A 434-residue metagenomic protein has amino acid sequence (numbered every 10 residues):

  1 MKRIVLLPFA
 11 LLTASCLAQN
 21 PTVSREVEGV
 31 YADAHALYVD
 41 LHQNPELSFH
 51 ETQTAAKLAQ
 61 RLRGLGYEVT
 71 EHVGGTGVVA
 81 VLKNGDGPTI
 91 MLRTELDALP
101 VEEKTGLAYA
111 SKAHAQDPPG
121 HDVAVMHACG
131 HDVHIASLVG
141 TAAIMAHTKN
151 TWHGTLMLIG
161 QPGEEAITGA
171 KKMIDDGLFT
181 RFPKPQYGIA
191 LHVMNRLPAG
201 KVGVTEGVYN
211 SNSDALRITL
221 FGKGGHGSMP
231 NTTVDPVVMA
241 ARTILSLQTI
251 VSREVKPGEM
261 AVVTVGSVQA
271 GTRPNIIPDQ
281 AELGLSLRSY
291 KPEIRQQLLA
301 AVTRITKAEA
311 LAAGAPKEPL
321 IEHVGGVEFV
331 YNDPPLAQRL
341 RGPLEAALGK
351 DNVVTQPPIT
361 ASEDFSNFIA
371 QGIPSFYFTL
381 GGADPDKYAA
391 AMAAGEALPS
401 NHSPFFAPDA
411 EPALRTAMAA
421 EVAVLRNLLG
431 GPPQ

Functional and structural regions predicted by a protein language model:
V5-S15: Bacterial N-terminal signal peptides
Q19-H127, D132-H153: Acidic/His- and Gly-rich active-site-bordering loop/insert found across diverse amide/peptide-bond hydrolases
T22, G29, D33-A36, D40 (+13 more regions): Extracytoplasmic/secreted proteins, especially bacterial periplasmic and envelope-associated proteins
L41, L62, A80, L92 (+9 more regions): Divalent metal-coordination and catalytic microenvironments
E103-H114, G207-S211, Y388-P399: Short, flexible, mixed-charge acidic loops at enzyme active sites
H114-M126, D132-V133, M145-S267, T272-P278: Histidine/acidic-residue-rich, glycine-tolerant segments that coordinate divalent metal ions
V238-Q434: Metal-dependent amide/peptide-bond hydrolase catalytic core, centered on the "pita-bread" metallohydrolase fold
